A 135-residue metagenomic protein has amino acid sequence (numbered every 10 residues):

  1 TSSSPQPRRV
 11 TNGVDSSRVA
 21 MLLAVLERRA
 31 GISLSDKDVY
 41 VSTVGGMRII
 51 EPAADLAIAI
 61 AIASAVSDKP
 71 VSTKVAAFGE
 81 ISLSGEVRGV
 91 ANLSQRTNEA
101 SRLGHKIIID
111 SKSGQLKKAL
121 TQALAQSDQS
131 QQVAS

Functional and structural regions predicted by a protein language model:
T1-S135: Peripheral, non-AAA+ core regions of ATP-driven protein-machinery
